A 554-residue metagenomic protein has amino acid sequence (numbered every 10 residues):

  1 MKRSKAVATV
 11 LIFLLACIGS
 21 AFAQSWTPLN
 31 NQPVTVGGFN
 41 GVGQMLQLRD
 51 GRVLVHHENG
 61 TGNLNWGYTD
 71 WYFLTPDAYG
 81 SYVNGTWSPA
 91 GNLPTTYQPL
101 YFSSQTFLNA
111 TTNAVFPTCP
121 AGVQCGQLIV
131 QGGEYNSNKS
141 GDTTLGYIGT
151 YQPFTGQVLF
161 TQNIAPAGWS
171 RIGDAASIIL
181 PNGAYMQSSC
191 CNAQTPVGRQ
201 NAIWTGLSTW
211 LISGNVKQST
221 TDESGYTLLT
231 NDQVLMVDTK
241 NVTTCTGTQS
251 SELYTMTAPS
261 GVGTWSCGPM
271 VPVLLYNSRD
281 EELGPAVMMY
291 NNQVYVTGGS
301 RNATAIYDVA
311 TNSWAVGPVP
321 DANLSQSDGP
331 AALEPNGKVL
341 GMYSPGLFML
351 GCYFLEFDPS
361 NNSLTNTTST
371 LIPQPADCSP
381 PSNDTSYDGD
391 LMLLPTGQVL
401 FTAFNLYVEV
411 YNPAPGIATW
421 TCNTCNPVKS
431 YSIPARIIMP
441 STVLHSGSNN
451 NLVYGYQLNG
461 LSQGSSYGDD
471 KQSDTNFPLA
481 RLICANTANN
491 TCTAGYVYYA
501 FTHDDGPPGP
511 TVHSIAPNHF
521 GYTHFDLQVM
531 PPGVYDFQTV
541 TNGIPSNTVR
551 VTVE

Functional and structural regions predicted by a protein language model:
M1-V10: Bacterial N-terminal signal peptides that target proteins for export
I18-A23: Sec/Tat signal peptide C-region and signal peptidase I cleavage site
L29-G43, D50, L54-N63, Y68-S81 (+9 more regions): Immunoglobulin-like IPT/TIG beta-sandwich domains and homologous Ig-like subdomains
L29-Q32, Q44, R49-P76, A90-L93 (+20 more regions): Glycine-centered tight turns/hairpins at beta-strand boundaries that repeat across beta-rich repeat domains
N40-V42, Y101-S103, A110, I172-D174 (+4 more regions): Conserved positions at the start
W169, K217-Q218, D321-N323, Y411-H445: Short, compositionally biased P/S/T/A/G/V-rich stretches that sit at domain boundaries
P545-E554: Edge beta-strands of extracellular beta-sandwich domains
